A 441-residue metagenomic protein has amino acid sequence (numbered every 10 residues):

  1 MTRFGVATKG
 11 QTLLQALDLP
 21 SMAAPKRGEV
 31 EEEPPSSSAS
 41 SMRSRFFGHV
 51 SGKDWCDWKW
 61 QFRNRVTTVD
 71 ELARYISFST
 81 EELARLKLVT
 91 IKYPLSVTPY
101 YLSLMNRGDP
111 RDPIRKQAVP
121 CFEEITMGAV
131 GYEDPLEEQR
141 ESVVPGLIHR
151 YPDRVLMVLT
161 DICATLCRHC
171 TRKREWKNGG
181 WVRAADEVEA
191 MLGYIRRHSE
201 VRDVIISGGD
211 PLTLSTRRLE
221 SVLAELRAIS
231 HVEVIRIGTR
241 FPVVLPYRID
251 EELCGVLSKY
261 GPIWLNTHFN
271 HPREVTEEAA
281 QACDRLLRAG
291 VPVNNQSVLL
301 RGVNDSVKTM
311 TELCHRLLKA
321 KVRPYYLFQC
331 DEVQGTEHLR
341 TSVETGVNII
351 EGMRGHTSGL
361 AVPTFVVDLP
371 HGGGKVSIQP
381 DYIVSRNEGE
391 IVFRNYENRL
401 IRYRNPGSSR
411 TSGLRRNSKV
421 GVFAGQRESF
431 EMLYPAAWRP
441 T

Functional and structural regions predicted by a protein language model:
M1-H149, A437: Flexible, acidic/Gly-rich N-terminal and inter-domain linker regions that tether and position cofactor-handling modules
F4-T12, D284-R288, Q379: Long, compositionally biased intrinsically disordered regions
Y101, C167, Y325: Conserved, mostly hydrophobic/aromatic
S142-P145, V155-V158, E189-Y194: Short, charged beta->alpha transition segments
H149-D186, I237: Canonical Radical SAM [4Fe-4S] cluster-binding loop centered on the CxxxCxxC motif and its immediate flanking residues
E189-D203, L212-T357: Conserved AdoMet/S-adenosylmethionine-binding subsite of the radical SAM
I205-S207: Eukaryotic intrinsically disordered, low-complexity regions
I350-W438: C-terminal accessory regions of radical SAM enzymes
